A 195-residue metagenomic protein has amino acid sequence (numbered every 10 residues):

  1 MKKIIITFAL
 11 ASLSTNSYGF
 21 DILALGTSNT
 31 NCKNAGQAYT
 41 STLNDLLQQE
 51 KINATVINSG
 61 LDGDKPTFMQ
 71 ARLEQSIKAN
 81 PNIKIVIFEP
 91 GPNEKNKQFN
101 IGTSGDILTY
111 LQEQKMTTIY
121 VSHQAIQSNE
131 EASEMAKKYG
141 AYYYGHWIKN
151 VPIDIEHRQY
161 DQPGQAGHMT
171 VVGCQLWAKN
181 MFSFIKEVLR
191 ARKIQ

Functional and structural regions predicted by a protein language model:
M1-I4: Positively charged n-region of N-terminal signal peptides that target proteins for export
I6-L10: Hydrophobic helical h-region of N-terminal Sec-dependent signal peptides in bacterial secretory/periplasmic proteins
S17-D62, E74-P81: Serine-esterase "nucleophile elbow" of acetyl-processing enzymes
D45, F68-Q195: Alpha-helical cap/lid subdomain in secreted, periplasmic, or secretory-pathway luminal O-acyl-processing enzymes
